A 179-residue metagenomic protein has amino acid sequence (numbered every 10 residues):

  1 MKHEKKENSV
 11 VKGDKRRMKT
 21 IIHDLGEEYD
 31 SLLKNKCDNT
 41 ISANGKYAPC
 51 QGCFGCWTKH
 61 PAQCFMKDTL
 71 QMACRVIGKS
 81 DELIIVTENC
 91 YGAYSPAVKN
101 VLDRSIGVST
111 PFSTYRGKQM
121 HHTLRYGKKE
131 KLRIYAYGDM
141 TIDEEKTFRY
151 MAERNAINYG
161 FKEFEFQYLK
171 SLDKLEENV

Functional and structural regions predicted by a protein language model:
M1-T110, I157, Y168, L175-E177: N-terminal beta1-alpha1-beta2 submodule of the flavodoxin-like/Rossmannoid cofactor-binding fold
F112-N158: Short, glycine-/small-residue-rich phosphate/pyrophosphate-handling segment
E144-V179: C-terminal, charged low-complexity interaction regions
